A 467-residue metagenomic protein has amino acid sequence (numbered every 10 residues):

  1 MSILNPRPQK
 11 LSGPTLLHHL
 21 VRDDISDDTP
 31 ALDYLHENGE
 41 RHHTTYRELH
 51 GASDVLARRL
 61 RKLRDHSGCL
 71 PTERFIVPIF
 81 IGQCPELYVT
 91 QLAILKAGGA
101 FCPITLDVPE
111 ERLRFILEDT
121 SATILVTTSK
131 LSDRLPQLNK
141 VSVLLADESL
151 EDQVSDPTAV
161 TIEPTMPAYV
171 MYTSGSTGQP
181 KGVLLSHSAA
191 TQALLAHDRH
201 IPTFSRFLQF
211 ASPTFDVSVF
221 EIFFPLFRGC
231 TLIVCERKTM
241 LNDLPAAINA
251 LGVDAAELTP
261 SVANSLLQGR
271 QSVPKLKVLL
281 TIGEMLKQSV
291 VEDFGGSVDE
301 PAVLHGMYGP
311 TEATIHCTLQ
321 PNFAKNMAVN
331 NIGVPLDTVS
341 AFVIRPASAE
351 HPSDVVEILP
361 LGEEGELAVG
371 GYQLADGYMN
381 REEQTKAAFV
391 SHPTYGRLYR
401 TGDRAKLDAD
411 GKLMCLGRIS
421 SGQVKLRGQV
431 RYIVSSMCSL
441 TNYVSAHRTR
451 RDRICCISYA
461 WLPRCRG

Functional and structural regions predicted by a protein language model:
M1-P6, P14-H18, L56-L60, D65 (+5 more regions): AMP-dependent adenylate-forming
H18-T44, G68, L92, A168-M171 (+1 more regions): AMP-dependent adenylate-forming
L32-H66, R114, L185-S188, R448 (+1 more regions): Conserved AMP-binding/adenylate-forming core of the ANL superfamily
H43-R47, I162, M166-L195: Conserved AMP-binding A3 loop
F80-C84, T105, P167, A211-F215 (+2 more regions): Conserved AMP-binding
S155-Y172, Q179, P202-F207, P213 (+1 more regions): Conserved pre-ATP/AMP-binding loop-to-beta segment of ANL
K181-R206, F215-A255: Conserved AMP-binding/adenylation subdomain of ANL enzymes
F227-C230, A255-E257, L267-N331, S340: Gly/Ser/Thr-rich phosphate-binding loop
